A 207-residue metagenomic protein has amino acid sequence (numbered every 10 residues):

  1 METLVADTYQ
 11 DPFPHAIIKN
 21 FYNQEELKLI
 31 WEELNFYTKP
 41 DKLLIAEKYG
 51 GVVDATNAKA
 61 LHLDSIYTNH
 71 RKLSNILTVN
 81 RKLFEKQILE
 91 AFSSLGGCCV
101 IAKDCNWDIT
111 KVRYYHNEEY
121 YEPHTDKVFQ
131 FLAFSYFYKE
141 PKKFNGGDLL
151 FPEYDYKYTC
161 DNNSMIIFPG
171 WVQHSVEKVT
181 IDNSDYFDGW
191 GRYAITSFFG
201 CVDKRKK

Functional and structural regions predicted by a protein language model:
M1-G97: Non-heme Fe(II)/2-oxoglutarate
L34, F92, F137, F199-C201: Short beta-strand segments enriched in hydrophobic/aromatic residues within well-folded beta-rich domains
A102-Y114: A short glycine-rich, His/Asp/Glu-containing loop-to-beta-strand
T110-V112, A133-S135, I195-F199: A structural signal for short, well-ordered beta-strand segments
K111-D126: Conserved short histidine dyad/triad with adjacent acidic residue
H124, Q130-S135: A contiguous pocket-lining binding segment that forms or flanks enzyme active sites
F129, K139-E140, F144-K207: Catalytic core of Fe(II)/2-oxoglutarate
